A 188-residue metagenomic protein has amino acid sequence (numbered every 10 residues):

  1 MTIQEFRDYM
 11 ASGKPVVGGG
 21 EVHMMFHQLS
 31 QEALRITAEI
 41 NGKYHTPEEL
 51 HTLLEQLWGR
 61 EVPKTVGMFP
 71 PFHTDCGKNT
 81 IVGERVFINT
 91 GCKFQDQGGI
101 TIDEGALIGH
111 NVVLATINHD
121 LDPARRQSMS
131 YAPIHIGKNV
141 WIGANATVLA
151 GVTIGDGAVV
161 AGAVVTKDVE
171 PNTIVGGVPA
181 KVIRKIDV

Functional and structural regions predicted by a protein language model:
M1-T65, A180-R184: Terminal amphipathic alpha-helical/low-complexity segments used for targeting or macromolecular assembly
F72-T153, V178-V188: Flexible, glycine/small-residue-enriched loop-and-beta-strand segment within the central core of proteins
A144, A161-V164: Active-site-proximal glycine-rich helix-loop-beta segment
V160, G177: Conserved G/P- and acidic residue-centered "switch" motifs that form tight phosphate/ATP-binding loops in soluble
N172-T173: Extracellular disulfide-bonded cysteine-rich modules/repeats
